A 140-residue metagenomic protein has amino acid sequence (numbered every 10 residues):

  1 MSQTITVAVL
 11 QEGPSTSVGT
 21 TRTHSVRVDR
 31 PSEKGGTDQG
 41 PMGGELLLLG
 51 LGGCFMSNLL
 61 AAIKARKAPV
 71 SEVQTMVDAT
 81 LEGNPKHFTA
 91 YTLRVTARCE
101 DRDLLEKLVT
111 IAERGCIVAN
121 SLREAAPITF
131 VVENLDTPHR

Functional and structural regions predicted by a protein language model:
M1-L49, L59-R140: Extended beta-strand/beta-hairpin segments
C54: Alpha-helical metal-binding/catalytic segments enriched in His/Glu/Asp
